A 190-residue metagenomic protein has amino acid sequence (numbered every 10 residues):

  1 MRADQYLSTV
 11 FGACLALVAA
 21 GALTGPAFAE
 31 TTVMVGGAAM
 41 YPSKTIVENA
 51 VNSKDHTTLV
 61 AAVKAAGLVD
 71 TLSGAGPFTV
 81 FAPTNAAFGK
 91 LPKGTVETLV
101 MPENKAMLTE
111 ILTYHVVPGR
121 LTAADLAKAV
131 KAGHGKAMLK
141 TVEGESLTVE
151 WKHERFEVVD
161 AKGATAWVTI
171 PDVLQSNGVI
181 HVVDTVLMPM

Functional and structural regions predicted by a protein language model:
M1-C14: Bacterial N-terminal signal peptides that target proteins for export
G12-A22: Bacterial N-terminal signal peptides
G21, A27-F28: Trafficking entry modules
F28-M190: Mature, structured domains of secreted/extracytosolic soluble proteins
